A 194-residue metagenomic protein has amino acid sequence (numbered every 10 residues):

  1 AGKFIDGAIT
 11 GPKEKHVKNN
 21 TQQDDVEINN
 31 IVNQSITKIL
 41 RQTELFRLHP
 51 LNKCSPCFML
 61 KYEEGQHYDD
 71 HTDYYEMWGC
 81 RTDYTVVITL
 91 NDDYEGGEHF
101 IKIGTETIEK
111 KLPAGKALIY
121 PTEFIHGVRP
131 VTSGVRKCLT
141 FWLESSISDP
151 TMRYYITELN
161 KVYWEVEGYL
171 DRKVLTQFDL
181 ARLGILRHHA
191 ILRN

Functional and structural regions predicted by a protein language model:
A1-L51, P150-N194: Non-heme Fe(II)/2-oxoglutarate
T37, R41-T157: Catalytic core of non-heme Fe(II) oxygenases with the double-stranded beta-helix
